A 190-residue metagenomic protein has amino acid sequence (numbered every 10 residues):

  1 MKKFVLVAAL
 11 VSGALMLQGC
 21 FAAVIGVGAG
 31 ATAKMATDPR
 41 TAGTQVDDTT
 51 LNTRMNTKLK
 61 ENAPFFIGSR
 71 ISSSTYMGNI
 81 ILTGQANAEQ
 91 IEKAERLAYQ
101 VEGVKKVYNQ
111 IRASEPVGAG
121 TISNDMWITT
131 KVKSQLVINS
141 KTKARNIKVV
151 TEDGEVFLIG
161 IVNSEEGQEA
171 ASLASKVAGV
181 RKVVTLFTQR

Functional and structural regions predicted by a protein language model:
K2-L6, V11, L15, F21-R190: N-terminal targeting leaders
